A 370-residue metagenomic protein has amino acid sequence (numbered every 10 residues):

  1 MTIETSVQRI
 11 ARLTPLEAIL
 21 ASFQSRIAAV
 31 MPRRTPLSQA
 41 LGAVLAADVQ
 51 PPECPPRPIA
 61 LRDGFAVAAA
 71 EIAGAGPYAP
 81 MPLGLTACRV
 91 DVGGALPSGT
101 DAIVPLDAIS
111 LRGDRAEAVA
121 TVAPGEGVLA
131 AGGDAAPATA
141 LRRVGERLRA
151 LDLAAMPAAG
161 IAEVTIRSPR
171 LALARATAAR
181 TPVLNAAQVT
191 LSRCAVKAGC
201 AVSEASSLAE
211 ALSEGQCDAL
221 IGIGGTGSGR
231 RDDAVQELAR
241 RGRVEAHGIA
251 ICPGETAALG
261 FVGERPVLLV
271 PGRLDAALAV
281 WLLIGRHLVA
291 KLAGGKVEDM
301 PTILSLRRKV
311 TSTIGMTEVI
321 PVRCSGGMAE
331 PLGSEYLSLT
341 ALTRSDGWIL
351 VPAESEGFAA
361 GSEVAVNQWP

Functional and structural regions predicted by a protein language model:
M1-R26, L191-G199, S228-G229, D233-R241 (+1 more regions): N-terminal intrinsically disordered, low-complexity, charge/repeat-rich segments that act as generic
T2-I161: Phosphate-interaction motifs
F23-V30, A159-A162, A174, C194-A201 (+6 more regions): Change "in soluble alpha/beta enzymes" to "in soluble alpha/beta proteins
R33-S38, A46, A60, A135 (+1 more regions): Flexible glycine/proline-rich
F65, A79, A87-C88, D101 (+11 more regions): Structural motif
V92, R175-T177, A201, A219-E237 (+2 more regions): Glycine-rich beta-strand-to-loop/alpha-helix junction loops that act as flexible
A150, S228-R230, A276: Short glycine-rich, flexible loops that bind phosphorylated cofactors or substrates
A155-Q216: Glycine-rich phosphate/diphosphate-binding loop of Rossmann-like nucleotide-binding domains
